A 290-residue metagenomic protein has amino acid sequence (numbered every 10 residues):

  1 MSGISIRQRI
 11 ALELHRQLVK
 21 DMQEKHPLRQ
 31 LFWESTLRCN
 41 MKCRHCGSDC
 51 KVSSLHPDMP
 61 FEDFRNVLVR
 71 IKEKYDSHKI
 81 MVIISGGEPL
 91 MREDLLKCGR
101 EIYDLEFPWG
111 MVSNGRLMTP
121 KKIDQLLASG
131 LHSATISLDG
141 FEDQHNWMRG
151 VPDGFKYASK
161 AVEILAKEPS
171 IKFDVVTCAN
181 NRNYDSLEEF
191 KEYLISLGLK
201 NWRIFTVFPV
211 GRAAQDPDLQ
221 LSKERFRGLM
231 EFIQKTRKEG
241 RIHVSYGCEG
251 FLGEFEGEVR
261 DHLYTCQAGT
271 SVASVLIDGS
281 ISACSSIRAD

Functional and structural regions predicted by a protein language model:
M1, S54, A128-S129, S133 (+2 more regions): Radical SAM enzyme [4Fe-4S]-AdoMet core and its adjacent flexible, acidic and glycine-rich loops/tails across
S2-S133, L221-S222: Conserved alpha-helical substructure of the radical SAM core
